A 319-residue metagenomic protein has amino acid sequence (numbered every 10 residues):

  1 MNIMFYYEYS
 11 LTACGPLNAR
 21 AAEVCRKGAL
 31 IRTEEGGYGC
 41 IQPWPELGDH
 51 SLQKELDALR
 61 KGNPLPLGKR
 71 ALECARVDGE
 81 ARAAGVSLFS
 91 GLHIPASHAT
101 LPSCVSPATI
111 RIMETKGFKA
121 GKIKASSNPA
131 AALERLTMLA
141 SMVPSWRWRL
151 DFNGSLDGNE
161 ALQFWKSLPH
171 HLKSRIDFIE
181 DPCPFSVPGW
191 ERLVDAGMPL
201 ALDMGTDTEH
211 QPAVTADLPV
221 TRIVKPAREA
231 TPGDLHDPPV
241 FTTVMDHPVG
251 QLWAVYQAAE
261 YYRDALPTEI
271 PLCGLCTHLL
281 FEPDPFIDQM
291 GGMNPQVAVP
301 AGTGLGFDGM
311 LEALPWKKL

Functional and structural regions predicted by a protein language model:
M1-W148, N153-L162, K166-H170, F286-L319: N-terminal capping/lid subdomain adjacent to the active-site entrance of alpha/beta enzymes
G37-G39, H93-P102, K119-I123, W148-F152 (+5 more regions): Hydrophobic faces of well-ordered beta-strands that scaffold small-molecule active sites in alpha/beta enzyme cores
Q53-K61, S186-P199, M204-L311: Shared catalytic-loop signature of beta/alpha-barrel
E73, E180, D246: Acidic-residue sensor for enzyme active/binding pockets
S106-P107, S127-M142, L156-Q163, C183-D195 (+3 more regions): Active-site-adjacent beta->alpha loops and helix N-cap segments on the catalytic face of soluble alpha/beta enzymes
S141-W146, P169-R175, D195-M198, R263-L266: Short helix-capping segments at alpha-helix termini
W165-C183, R222: Active-site core of metal-dependent hydrolases
